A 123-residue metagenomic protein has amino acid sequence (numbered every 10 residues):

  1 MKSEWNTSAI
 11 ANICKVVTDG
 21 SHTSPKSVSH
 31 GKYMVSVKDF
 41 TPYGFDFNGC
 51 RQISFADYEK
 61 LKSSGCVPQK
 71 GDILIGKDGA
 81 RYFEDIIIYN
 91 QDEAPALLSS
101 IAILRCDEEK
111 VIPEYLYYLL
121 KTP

Functional and structural regions predicted by a protein language model:
M1-G20: Non-catalytic DNA-recognition/assembly elements of restriction-modification systems
E4, V16-V17, F40, Y58 (+2 more regions): Generic structural motif
W5-S8, I53, V111: Short coil/turn linker and secondary-structure boundary residues
A11-C14, S24-E59, Q69: DNA target-recognition patches
T18, S29, L74-K77: Short glycine/serine/threonine-biased micro-segments
G20-S24, S63: Generic recognition of flexible, low-complexity loop/linker segments
S24, L120-P123: Specificity-determining recognition surfaces
S36, A56-K121: A short beta-sheet element
